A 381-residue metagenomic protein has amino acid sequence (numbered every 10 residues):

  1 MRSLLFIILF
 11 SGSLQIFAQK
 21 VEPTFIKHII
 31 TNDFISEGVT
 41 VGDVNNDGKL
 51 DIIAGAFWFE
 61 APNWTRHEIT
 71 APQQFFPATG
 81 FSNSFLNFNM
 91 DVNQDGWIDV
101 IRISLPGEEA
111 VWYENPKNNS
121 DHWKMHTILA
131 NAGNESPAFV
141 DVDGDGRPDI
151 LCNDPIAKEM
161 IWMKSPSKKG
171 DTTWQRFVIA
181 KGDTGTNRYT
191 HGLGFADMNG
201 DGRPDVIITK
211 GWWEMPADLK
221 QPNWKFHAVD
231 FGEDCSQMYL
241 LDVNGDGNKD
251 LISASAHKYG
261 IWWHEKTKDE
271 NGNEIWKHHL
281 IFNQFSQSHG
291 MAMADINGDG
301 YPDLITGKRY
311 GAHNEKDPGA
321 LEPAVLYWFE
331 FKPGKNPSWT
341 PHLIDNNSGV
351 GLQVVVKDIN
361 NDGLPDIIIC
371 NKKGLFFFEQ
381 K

Functional and structural regions predicted by a protein language model:
M1-V21: Bacterial Sec-dependent N-terminal signal peptides
A18-K381: Beta-propeller-forming repeat regions
